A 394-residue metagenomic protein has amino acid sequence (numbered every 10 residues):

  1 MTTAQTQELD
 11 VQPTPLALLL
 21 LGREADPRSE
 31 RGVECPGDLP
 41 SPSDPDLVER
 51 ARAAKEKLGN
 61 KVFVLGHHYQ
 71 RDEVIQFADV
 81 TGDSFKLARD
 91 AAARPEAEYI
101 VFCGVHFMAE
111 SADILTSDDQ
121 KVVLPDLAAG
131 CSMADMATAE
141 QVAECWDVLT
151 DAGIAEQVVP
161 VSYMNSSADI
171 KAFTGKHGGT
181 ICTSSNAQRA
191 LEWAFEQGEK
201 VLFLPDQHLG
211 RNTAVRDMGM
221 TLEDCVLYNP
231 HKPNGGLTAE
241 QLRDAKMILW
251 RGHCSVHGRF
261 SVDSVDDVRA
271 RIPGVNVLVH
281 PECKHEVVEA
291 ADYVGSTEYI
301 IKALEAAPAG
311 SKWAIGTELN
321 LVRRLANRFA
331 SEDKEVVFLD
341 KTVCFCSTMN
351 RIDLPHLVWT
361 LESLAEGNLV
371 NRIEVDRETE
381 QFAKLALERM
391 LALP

Functional and structural regions predicted by a protein language model:
T2-G316, N320-P394: Active-site loop-to-helix "anion-binding N-cap" substructures in soluble metabolic enzymes
